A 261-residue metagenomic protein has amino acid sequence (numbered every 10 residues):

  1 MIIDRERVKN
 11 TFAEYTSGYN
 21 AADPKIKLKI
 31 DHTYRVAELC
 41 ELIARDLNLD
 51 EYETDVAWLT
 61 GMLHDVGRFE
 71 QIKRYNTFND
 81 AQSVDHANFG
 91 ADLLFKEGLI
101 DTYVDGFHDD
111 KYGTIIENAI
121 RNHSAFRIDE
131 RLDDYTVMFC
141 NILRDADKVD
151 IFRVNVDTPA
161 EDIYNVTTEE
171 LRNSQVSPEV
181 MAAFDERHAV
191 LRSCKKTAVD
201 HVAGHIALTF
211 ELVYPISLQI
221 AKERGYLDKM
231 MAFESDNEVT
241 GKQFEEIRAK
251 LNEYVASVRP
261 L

Functional and structural regions predicted by a protein language model:
M1, R5-K9, G113, T136 (+2 more regions): Alpha-helix initiation and N-capping motif
M1-N88, D133: Acidic/His-rich, divalent-metal-binding segments that scaffold phosphate/diphosphate chemistry
T11, T102-Y103, K250, Y254: Charge-rich, solvent-exposed alpha-helical interaction surfaces
K25-I30, Y34, E38-E53, L63 (+2 more regions): Divalent metal-dependent phosphate-bond-processing catalytic cores, especially two-metal-ion Mg2+/Mn2+ enzymes that act
N48-L59, I100-R121, T136-I142: Acidic/histidine metal-binding catalytic segments
F69-I115, F126: Hydrophobic/aromatic-rich structural module bridging two neighboring secondary-structure elements via a short loop
